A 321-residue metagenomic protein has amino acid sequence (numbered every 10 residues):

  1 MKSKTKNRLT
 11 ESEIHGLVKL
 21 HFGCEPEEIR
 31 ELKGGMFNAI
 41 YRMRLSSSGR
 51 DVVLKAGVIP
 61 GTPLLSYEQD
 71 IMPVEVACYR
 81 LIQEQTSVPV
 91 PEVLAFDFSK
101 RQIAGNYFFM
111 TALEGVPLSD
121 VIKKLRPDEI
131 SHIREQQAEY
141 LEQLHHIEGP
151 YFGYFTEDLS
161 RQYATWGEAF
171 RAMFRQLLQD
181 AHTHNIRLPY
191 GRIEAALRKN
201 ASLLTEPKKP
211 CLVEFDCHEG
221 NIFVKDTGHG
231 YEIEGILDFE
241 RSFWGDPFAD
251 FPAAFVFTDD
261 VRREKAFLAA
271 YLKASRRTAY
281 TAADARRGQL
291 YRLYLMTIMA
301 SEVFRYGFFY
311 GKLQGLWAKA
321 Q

Functional and structural regions predicted by a protein language model:
M1-I29: Juxta-kinase regulatory segment immediately upstream of eukaryotic protein kinase catalytic domains
E11-S12, V76, K265: Short, surface-exposed alpha-helical segments at coil->helix boundaries
L20-E27, V74-E75, A195-A196, L203-E206: Short Pro/Gly-enriched beta-strand edge/turn motifs at strand-loop
F22, Q85-S87, A274-A279: Short helix-capping segments at alpha-helix termini
R30-Q176, D180-T183, R187-L188: ATP-binding pocket architecture of kinase catalytic cores
L32-G34, E135, R175-Q176, H182 (+2 more regions): Helix-rich C-terminal or lid/interface subdomains of diverse kinases
N38-R44, V53-L54, V93, E142-L144 (+1 more regions): Active-site acidic catalytic loop and adjacent metal/ATP-binding pocket of ATP-dependent phosphoryl transfer enzymes
S46-G49, R101, T227-G230, L293-M296: Short strand-connecting beta-turns/loops that link adjacent beta-strands
